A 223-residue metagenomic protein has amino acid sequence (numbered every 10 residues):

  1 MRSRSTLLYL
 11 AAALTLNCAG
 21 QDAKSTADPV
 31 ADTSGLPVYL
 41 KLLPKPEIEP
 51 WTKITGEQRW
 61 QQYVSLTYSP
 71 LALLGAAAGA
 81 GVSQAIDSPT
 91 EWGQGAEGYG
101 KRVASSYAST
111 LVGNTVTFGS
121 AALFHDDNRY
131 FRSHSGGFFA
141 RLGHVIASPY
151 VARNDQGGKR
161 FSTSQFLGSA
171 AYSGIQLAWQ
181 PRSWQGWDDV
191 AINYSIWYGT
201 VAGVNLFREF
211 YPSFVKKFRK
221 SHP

Functional and structural regions predicted by a protein language model:
M1-L8: Bacterial N-terminal signal peptides that target proteins for export
L8-N17: Bacterial N-terminal signal peptides
L16-R102, S106, S135-G136, A140-G158 (+4 more regions): N-terminal targeting leaders of membrane proteins
L73-V82, V112, F166-S173: Hydrophobic alpha-helical transmembrane segments of multi-pass integral membrane proteins
V112-A152, Y172: Membrane-interface loops
Q156, R160-G168: A recognition module on extended beta-rich or small alphabeta surfaces enriched in W/G with H and D/E
